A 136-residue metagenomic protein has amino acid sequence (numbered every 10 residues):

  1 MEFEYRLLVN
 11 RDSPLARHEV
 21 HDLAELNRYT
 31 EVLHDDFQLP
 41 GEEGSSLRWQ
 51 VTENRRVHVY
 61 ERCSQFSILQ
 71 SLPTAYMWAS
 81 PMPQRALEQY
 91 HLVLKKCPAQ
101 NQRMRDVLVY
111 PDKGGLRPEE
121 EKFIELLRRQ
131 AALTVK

Functional and structural regions predicted by a protein language model:
M1-E31, D35: Flexible hinge/capping segments at coil-to-helix
E4, R11, D35-D36, S80 (+2 more regions): Nucleotide-sugar donor-binding loop of glycosyltransferases
Y5, D22-A24, Q84, C97-Q100: Short secondary-structure boundary/capping segments
D22-T52, L116-E120, T134: Secondary-structure junction motif
R28-V32, A75, D106: Hydrophobic beta-strand segments of well-ordered beta-sheets in folded domains
D36-K95, N101: Hydrophobic hinge/microswitch elements
V93-K136: A late-sequence structural motif
